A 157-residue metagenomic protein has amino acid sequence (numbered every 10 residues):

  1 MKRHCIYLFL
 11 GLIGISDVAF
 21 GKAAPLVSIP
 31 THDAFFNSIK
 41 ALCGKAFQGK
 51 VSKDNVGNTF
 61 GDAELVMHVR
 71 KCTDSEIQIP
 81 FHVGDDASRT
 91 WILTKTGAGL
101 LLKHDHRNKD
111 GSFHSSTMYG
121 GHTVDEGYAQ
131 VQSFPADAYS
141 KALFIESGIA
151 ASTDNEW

Functional and structural regions predicted by a protein language model:
M1-Y7: Bacterial N-terminal signal peptides that target proteins for export
L8-D17: Bacterial N-terminal signal peptides
A19-A23: Boundary at the C-terminal end of the N-terminal hydrophobic targeting segment
P25-G57, H104: Tryptophan-anchored aromatic micro-motifs
L42-Q48, C72-P80, L100-L101: Short, hydrophobic/aromatic-rich segments at coil-to-beta transitions
Q48-D74: Short, solvent-exposed loop/hinge segments that bridge or flank secondary-structure elements
I77-G84, K103-D105, S147-I149: Short beta-strand segments that buttress and anchor functional surface loops
W91-A142: An exposed acidic His-Trp-rich patch
